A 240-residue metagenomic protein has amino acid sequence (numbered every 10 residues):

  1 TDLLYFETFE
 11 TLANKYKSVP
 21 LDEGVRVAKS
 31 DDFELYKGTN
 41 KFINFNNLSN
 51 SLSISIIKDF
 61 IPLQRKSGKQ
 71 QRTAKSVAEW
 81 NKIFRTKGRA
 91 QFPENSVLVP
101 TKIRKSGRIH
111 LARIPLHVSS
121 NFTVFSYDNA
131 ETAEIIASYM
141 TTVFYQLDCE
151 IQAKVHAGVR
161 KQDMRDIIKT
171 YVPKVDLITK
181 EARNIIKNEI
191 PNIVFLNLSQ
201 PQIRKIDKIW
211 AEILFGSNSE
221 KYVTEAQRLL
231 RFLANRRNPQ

Functional and structural regions predicted by a protein language model:
T1-K180, N184-I185: Polybasic, glycine- and aromatic-enriched phosphate-binding surface used to engage nucleic acids
D166-L233: Extended amphipathic alpha-helical segments enriched in small hydrophobics
F232-Q240: Non-globular, low-complexity intrinsically disordered regions
